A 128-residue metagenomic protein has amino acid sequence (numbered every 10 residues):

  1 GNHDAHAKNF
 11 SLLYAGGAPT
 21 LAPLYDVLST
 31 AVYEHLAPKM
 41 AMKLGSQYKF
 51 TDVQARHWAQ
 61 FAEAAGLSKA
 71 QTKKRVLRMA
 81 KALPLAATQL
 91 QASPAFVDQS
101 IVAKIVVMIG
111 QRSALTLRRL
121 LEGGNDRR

Functional and structural regions predicted by a protein language model:
G1-R128: Anionic ligand-binding catalytic core segments
